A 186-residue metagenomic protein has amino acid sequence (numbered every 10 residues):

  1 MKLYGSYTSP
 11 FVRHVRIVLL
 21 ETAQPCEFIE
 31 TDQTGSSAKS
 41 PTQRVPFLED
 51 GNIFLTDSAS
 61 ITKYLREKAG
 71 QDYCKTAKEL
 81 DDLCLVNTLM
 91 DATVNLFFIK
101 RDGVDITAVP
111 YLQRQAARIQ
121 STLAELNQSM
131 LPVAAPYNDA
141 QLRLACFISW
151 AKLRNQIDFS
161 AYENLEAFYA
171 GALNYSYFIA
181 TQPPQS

Functional and structural regions predicted by a protein language model:
M1-P110: GST-like domain detector, emphasizing the conserved glutathione-binding G-site in the N-terminal thioredoxin-like
G70, D91, L131, Y177-F178: Generic structural signal for secondary-structure transition and capping sites
Y73-C74, A135, S160, I179-P184: Short, hydrophobic secondary-structure boundary micro-motifs
M90-G171: GST-like fold's C-terminal all-alpha helical module
N164-S186: Long hydrophobic alpha-helical segments typical of transmembrane helices together with their membrane-interfacial
